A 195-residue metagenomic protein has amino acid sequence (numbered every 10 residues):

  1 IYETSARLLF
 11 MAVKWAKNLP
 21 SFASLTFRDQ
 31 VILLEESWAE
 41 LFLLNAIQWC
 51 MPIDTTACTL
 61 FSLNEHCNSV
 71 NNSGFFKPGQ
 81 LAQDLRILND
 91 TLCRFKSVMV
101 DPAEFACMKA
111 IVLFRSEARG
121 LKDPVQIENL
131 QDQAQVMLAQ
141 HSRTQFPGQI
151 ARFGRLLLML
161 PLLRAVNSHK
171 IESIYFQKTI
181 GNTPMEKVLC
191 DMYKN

Functional and structural regions predicted by a protein language model:
I1-N195: Nuclear receptor C-terminal ligand-binding domain
